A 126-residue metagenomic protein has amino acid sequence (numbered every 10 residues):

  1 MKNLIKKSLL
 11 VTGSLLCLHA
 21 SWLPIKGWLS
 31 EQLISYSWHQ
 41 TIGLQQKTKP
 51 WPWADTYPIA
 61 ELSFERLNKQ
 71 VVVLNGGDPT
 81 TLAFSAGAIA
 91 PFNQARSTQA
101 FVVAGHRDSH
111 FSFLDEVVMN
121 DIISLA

Functional and structural regions predicted by a protein language model:
N3-A126: Solvent-exposed, non-transmembrane regions of membrane-associated and secreted proteins
